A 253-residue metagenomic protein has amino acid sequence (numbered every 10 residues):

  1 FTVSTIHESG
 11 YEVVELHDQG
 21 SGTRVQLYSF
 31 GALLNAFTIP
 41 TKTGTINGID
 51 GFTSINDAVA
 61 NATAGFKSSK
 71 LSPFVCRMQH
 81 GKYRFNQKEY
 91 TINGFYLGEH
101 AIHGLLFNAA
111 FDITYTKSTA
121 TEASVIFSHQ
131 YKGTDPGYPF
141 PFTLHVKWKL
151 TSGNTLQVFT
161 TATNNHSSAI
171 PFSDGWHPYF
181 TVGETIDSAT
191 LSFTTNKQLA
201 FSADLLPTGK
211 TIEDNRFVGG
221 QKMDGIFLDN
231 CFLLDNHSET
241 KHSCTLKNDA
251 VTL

Functional and structural regions predicted by a protein language model:
F1-I92, L246-L253: Beta-strand-rich N-terminal accessory domains
T2-E8, N93-S152: Extended, loop-rich substrate-binding clefts of extracytoplasmic carbohydrate-active enzymes
E8-G10, S21, G31, R77 (+6 more regions): Residues that act as N-cap/strand-start positions at coil-to-secondary-structure junctions
Y11-V13, G22-R24, E122-I126, T143-H145 (+3 more regions): Intrinsic-disorder/low-complexity, polar/charged segments enriched in Ser/Thr/Lys/Arg/Asp/Glu/Gln
L16-D18, Y28, H129-F172, W176-P178: Acidic, contiguous internal or C-terminal segments within carbohydrate-active enzymes that form a structured patch used
T41-I46, I55-A60, V75, L106 (+6 more regions): Hydrophobic small-molecule pocket/channel-lining residues, especially in calycin-type beta-barrels
I46-G65, Y90-A110, S192-T195, A200-E213: Glycine-rich, pocket-lining loop/helix-strand segments that form or immediately flank
A169-I170, Y179-L253: Active-site/ligand-binding surface loops and adjacent short beta/alpha elements that line catalytic pockets across
